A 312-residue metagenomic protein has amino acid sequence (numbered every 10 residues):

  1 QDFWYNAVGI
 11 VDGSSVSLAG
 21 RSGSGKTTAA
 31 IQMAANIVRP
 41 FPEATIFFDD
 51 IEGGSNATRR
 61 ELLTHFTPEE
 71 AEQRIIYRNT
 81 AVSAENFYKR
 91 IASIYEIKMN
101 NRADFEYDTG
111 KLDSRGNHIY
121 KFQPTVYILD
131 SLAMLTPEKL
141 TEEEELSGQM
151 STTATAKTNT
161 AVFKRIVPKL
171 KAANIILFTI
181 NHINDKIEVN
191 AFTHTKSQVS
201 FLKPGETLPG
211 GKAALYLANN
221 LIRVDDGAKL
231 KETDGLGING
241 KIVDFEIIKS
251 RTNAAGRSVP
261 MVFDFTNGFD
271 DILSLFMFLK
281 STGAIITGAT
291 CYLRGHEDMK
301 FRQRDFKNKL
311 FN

Functional and structural regions predicted by a protein language model:
Q1-E72, R90-S93: The Walker A/P-loop phosphate-binding site
I46, V126, L177: Hydrophobic "anchor" residues on beta-strands that sit immediately upstream of conserved functional sites
D49, E72-I76, L132-A133, K139-T141: Intrinsically disordered, low-complexity linker/loop segments enriched in Gly/Pro and charged/polar residues
S55, L135-T136, K186-I187: Catalytic P-loop NTPase motifs of RecA-like helicase/translocase cores
P68-E85: A glycine-rich helix N-cap at a beta->alpha junction
V82-A172: Phosphate-binding/switch loop-helix module in NTP-utilizing enzymes
T152-F278, T282: Phosphate-binding/switch region of NTP-binding enzymes
A289-N312: Terminal-proximal interaction/regulatory segments of ATP-powered molecular machines
